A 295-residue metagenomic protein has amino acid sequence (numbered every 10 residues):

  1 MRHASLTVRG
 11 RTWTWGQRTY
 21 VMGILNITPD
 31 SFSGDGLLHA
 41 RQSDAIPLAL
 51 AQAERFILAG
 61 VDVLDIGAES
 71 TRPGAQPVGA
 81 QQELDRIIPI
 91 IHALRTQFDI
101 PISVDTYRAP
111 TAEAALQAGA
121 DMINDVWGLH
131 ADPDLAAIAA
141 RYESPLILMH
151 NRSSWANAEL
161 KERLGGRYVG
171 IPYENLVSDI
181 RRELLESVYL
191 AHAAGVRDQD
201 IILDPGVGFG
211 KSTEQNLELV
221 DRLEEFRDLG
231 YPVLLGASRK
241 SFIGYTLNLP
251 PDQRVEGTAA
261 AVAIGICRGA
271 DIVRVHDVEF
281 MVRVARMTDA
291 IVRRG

Functional and structural regions predicted by a protein language model:
M1-Y20: N-terminal carbohydrate-binding accessory modules
R2, V8-R9, S31-A51, T71-A93 (+6 more regions): Active-site-adjacent loop and "lid" segments of alpha/beta metabolic enzymes
V21-M22, L64: Hydrophobic beta-strand anchors of alpha/beta hydrolase catalytic cores
A51-G67: Catalytic domains of carbohydrate-active enzymes, especially glycoside hydrolases
V207: Acidic helix/loop microenvironments that form the catalytic cleft of cell-wall polysaccharide enzymes
